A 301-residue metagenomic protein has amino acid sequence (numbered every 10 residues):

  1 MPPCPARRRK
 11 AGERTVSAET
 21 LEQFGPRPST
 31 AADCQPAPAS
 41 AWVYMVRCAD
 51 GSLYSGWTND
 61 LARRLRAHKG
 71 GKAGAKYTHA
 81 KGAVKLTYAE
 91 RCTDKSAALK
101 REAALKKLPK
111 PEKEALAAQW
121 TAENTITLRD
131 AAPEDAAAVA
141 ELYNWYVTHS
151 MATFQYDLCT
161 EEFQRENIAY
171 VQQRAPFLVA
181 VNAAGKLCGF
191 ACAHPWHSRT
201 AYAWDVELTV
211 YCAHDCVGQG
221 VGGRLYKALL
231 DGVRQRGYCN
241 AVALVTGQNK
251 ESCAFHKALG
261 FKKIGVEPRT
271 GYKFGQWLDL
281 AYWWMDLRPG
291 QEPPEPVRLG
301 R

Functional and structural regions predicted by a protein language model:
M1-A75, H79-P111, A117-N124: GIY-YIG nuclease catalytic motif and its immediate N-terminal context
T127-V139: A short beta-loop-alpha structural element at the N-terminal edge of CoA-dependent acyl/N-acetyltransferase catalytic
A140, N144-N167: Conserved GNAT-fold acetyl-CoA-binding loop/helix
L158-D215, Y226-K227, D286-R288: Acetyl-CoA-dependent GNAT
C192-P195, V242-V245, K257, K262-D279 (+1 more regions): Conserved catalytic-core motifs of GNAT/GCN5-like acyltransferases
V217, A243-C253: Conserved beta-strand-loop-alpha-helix junction that forms the acyl-donor binding cleft
G218-Q235, C253-A258: Conserved acetyl-CoA-binding loop-helix of GNAT-fold acetyltransferases
V233-V245: Conserved GNAT acetyl-CoA-binding A-motif
